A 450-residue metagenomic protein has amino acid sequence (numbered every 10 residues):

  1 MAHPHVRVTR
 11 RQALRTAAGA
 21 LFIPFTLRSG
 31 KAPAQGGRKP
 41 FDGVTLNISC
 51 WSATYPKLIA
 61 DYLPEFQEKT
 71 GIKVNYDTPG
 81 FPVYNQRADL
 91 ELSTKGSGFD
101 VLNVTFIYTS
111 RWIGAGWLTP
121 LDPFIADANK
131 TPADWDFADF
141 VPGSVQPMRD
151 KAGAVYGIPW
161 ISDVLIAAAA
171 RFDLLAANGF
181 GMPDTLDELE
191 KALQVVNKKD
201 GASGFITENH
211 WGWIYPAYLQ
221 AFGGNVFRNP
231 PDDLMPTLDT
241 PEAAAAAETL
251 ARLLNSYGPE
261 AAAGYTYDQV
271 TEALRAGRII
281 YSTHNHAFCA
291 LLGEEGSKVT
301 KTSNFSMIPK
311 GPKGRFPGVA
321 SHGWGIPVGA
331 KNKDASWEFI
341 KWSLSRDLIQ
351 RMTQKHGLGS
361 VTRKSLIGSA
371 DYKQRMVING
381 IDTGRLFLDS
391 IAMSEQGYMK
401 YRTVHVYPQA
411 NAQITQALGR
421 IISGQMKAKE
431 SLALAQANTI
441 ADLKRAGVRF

Functional and structural regions predicted by a protein language model:
M1-T9, G19-L21: N-terminal secretory signal peptides
I23, V145-S162, I166, E190-P236 (+2 more regions): Extracytoplasmic/periplasmic solute-binding protein
G36-P40, F106-L165, T302-S306: Hinge/lid segment of periplasmic solute-binding proteins
K39-F41, K73-V74, A176, A392-F450: Conserved C-terminal helix/tail region of periplasmic/extracytoplasmic solute-binding proteins
K39-G43, D122-F140, G224-A247, E294-K298 (+4 more regions): Short, solvent-exposed loop/beta-turn-alpha elements that line the ligand-binding surface or hinge of extracytoplasmic
P64-F140, D173, A177-D184, G277-Y281: Extracytoplasmic "Venus flytrap"/periplasmic binding protein-like
A126, A287-T300, G311-Q413, F450: C-terminal lobe and pocket-closing loops of periplasmic/extracytoplasmic Venus-flytrap solute-binding proteins
A192-N197, D232-G264, I308: Glycine-centered hinge/linker elements that transmit conformational signals in sensory and ligand-binding systems
